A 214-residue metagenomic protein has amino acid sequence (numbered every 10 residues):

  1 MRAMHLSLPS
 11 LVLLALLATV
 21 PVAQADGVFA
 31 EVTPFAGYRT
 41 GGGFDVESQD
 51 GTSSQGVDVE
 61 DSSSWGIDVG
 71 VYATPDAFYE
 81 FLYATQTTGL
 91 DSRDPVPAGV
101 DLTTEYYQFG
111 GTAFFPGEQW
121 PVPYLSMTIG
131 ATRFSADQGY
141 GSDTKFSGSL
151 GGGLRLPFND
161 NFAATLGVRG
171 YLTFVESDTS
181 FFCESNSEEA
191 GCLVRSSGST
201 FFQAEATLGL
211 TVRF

Functional and structural regions predicted by a protein language model:
M1-V28: Cleavable N-terminal export/targeting peptides
Q24-D26, T33, G37, D45-Q49: N-terminal targeting leaders of membrane proteins
D26-G27, P34, D68-G148, L156-N161 (+3 more regions): Gram-negative (and chloroplast) outer-membrane scaffold detector with strong preference for beta-barrel transmembrane
R39-W65, D143: Surface-exposed strand-loop-strand hairpins of Gram-negative outer-membrane beta-barrel proteins
G41-E47, T88-R93, F134-Q138, V175-T179: Outer-membrane beta-barrel proteins
S48-S54, V96-L102, G141-K145, F181-E188: Flexible, surface-exposed loop regions and adjacent strand-edge segments of Gram-negative outer-membrane beta-barrel
N161, L172-F174, T179-F182: C-terminal beta-signal and adjacent terminal beta-strands/loops of Gram-negative outer-membrane beta-barrel proteins
V168-R169: Internal, hydrophobic beta-strand segments that form the core of beta-sheet-rich folds
